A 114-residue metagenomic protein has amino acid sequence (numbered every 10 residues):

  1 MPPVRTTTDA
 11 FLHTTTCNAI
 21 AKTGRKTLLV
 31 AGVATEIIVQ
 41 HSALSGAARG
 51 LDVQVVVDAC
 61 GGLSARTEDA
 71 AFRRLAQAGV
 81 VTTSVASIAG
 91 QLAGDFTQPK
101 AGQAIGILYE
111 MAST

Functional and structural regions predicted by a protein language model:
M1-T114: Active-site-adjacent betaalpha module
